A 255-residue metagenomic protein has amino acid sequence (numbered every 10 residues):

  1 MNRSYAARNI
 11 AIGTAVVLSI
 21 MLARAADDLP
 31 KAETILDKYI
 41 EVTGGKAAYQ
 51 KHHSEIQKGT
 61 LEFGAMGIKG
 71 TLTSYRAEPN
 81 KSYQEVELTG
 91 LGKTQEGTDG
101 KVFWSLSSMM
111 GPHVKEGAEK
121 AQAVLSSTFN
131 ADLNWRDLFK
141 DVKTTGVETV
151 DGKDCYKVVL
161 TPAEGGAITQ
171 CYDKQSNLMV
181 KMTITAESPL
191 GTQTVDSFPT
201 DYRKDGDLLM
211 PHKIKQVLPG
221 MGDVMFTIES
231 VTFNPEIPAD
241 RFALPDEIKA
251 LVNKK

Functional and structural regions predicted by a protein language model:
M1-I12: Bacterial N-terminal signal peptides that target proteins for export
A11-M21: Bacterial N-terminal signal peptides
M21-L29: Bacterial Sec-dependent signal peptides at the C-terminal "C-region" and cleavage site
D27, E33-G111, K140-G146: N-terminal mature ectodomain segment of secretory-pathway/periplasmic proteins
T89, K153-L244: Gly/Pro-enriched, hydrophobic low-complexity segments that function as extracytoplasmic propeptides/linkers
W104-A131: Acidic/charged, solvent-exposed loop-and-adjacent secondary-structure segments enriched in E/D, K/R, S/T, and G/P
Q122-V159, L178-T183: Short, conserved active-site entrance elements at the starts or edges of catalytic domains
D240-K254: Short, low-complexity, Pro/Ser/Thr/Gly-rich segments in the mature regions of secreted, periplasmic
